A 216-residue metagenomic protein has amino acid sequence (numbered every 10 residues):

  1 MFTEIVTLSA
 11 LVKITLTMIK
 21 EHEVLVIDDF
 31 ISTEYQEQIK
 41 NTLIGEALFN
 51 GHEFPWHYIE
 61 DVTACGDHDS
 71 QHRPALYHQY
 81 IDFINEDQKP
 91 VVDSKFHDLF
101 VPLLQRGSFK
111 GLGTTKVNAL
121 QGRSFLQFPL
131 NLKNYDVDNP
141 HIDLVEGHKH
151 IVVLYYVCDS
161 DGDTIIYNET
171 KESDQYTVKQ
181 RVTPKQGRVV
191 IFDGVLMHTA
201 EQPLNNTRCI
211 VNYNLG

Functional and structural regions predicted by a protein language model:
I5-T7, L11-K116: Non-heme Fe(II)/2-oxoglutarate
D93, H97, V101-G216: Catalytic core of non-heme Fe(II) oxygenases with the double-stranded beta-helix
